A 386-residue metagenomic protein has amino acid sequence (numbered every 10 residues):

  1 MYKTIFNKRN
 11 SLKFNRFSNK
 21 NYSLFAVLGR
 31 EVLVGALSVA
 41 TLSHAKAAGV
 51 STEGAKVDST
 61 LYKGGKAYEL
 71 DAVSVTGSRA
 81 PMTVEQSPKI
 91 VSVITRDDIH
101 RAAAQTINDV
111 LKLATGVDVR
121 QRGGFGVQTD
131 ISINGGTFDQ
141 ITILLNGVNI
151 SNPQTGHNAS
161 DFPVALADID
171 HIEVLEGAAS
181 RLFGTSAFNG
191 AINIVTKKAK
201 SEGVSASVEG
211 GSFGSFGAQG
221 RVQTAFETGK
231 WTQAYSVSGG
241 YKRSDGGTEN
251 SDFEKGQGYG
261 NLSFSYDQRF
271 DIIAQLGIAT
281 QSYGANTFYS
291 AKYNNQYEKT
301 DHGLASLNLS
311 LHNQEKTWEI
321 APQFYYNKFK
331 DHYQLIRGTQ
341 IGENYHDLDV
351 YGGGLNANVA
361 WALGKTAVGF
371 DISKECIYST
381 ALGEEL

Functional and structural regions predicted by a protein language model:
Y68-H100, D130, Y259: N-terminal periplasmic "start-of-domain" segments of outer-membrane beta-barrel proteins
D71, T129, G190, V204-A206 (+4 more regions): Hydrophobic, lipid-facing positions within transmembrane beta-strands of outer-membrane proteins
T83, N108, K112-V148, D170: Extracytoplasmic beta-strand/coil segments of soluble accessory domains associated with Gram-negative outer-membrane
V91, I99, L111, I172-E173 (+1 more regions): Non-catalytic regulatory/gating segments with a bias toward low-complexity or hydrophobic composition
D130, V148-E176, I194-K197: Short acidic/polar hinge/loop motifs at secondary-structure boundaries that mediate gating or recognition
A191, T196-F226, G239, S244-S251 (+1 more regions): Short strand-turn segments of transmembrane beta-barrel domains in outer membranes, especially the first one or two
G210-S212, T224-F226, Y241-D245, E254 (+5 more regions): Transmembrane beta-strands of outer-membrane beta-barrel pores
S244-S251, K255, R269-I320, F324-D349: Flexible loop and strand-edge segments within Gram-negative outer membrane beta-barrel domains
